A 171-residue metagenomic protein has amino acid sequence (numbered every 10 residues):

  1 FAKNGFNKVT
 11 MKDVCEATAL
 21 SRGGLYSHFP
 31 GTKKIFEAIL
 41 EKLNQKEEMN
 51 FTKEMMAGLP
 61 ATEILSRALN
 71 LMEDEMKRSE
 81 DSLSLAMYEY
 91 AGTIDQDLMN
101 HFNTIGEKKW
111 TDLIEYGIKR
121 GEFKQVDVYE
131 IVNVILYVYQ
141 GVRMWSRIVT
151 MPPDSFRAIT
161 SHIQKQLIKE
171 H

Functional and structural regions predicted by a protein language model:
K3-K34, A38: Helix-turn-helix
K3-N7, G58, S79, R120: Short coil/turn segments at alpha/beta junctions that flank glycine-rich nucleotide-binding fingerprints
V14, I39-L43, E47, W110: Generic hydrophobic, amphipathic alpha-helix propensity
A38, K42, M49-S79, I131-I135 (+1 more regions): Hydrophobic alpha-helical connector segments
E48, K53, D95-R120, E130-N133: Amphipathic alpha-helical packing segments from all-alpha helical-bundle domains
D74-R78, T93, D112, Y116 (+2 more regions): Amphipathic C-terminal alpha-helical segment
M76-Q96: Amphipathic alpha-helical segments used for helix-helix packing
N100, T104, K119-I163: Hydrophobic/aromatic-rich alpha-helical bundle segments in the mid-to-C-terminal region
